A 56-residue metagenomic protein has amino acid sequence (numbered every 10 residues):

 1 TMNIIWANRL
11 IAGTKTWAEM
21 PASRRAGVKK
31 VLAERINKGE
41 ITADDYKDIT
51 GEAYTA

Functional and structural regions predicted by a protein language model:
T1-A56: Viral virion structural and adsorption modules
